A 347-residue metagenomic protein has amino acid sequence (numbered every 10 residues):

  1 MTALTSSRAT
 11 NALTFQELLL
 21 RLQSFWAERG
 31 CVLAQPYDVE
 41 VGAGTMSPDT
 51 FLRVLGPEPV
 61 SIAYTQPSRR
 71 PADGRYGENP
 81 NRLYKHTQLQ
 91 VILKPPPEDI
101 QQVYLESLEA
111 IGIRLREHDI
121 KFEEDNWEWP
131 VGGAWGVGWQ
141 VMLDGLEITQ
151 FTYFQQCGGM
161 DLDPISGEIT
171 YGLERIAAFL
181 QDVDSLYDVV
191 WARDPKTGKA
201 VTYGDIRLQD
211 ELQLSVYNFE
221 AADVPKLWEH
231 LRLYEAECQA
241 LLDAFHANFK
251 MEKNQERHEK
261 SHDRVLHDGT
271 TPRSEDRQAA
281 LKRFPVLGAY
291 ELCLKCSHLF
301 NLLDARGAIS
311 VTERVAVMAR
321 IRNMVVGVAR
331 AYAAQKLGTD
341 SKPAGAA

Functional and structural regions predicted by a protein language model:
T2-N254, H258, V265-H267, P272 (+1 more regions): Structured aminoacyl-transfer and RNA-binding surfaces used for tRNA recognition/handling in the translation apparatus
G338-G345: C-terminal accessory extensions/subdomains outside the catalytic/core fold
